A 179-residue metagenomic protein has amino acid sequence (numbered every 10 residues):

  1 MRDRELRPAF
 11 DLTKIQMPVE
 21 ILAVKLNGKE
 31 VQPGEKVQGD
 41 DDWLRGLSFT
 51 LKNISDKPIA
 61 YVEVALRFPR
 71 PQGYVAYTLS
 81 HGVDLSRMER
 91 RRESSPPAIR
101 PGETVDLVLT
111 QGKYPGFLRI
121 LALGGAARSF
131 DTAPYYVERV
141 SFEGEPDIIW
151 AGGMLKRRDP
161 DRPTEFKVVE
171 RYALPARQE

Functional and structural regions predicted by a protein language model:
M1-V24, M154, T164: A eukaryote-biased signal for short, well-structured alpha-helical docking elements
K36-V37, I59, E93-A98: Beta-strand-rich interaction surfaces with strong enrichment in secreted/lumenal proteins
D40-S48: Short, solvent-exposed loop/turn segments enriched in Ser/Thr/Gly
T50-S55: Asparagine-centered strand-capping/turn motif at beta-strand->loop junctions
K57-Y61, A76: Short acidic/proline- and small/hydrophobic-mixed sequence motifs that coincide with surface turns and coil-to-beta
Q72-A127: Intrinsically disordered, low-complexity Pro/Gly/Ser/Thr-rich segments with frequent PxxP/GP/PP motifs and embedded
L118, R128-D131, Y136-E179: Acidic, serine/threonine- and proline-rich intrinsically disordered appendage/tail regions
